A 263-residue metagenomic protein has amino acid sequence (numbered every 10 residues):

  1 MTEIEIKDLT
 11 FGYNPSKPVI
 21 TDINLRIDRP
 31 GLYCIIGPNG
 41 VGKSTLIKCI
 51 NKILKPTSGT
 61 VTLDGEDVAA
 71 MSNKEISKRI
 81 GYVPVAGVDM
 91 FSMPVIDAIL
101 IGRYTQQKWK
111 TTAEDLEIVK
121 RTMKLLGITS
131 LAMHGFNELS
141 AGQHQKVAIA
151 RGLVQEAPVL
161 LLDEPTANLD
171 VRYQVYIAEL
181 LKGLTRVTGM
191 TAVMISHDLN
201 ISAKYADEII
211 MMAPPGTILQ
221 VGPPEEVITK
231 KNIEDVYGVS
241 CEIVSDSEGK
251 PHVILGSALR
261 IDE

Functional and structural regions predicted by a protein language model:
M1-I6, T10-D22, R29, C34 (+2 more regions): A short, flexible loop at the N-terminus of ABC-type nucleotide-binding domains that lies
I36-P38: The feature captures the beta-strand-to-loop junction immediately N-terminal to the Walker
N51: Helix-to-loop junction immediately C-terminal to a conserved catalytic motif
G59-D67, I76: Conserved ABC transporter NBD signature motif
L100, A113-L131, E156: Conserved ABC ATPase "signature" region
G135-L139, Q143: Conserved ABC ATPase signature
L160-E164: Catalytic Walker B motif of ABC-type/P-loop ATPase nucleotide-binding domains
